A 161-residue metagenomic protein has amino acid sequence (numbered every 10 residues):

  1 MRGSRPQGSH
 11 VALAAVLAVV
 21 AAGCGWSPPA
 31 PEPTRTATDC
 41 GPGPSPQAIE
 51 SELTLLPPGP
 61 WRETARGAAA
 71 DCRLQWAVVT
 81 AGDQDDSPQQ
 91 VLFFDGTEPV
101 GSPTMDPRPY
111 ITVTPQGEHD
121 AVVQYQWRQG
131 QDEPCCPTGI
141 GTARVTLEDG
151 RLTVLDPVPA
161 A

Functional and structural regions predicted by a protein language model:
M1-A12: Bacterial N-terminal signal peptides that target proteins for export
A14-L17, D86-S87, T138-I140: Short, solvent-exposed coil/turn segments
L17, P33, R128-Q129: Residue-level signal for mature regions of secreted extracellular proteins and peptides
V20-G23: C-terminal motif of bacterial Sec signal peptides marking the signal peptidase cleavage site
G25-P28: Bacterial signal peptide processing site
A30-D86, P159-A161: Extracytoplasmic low-complexity, Pro/Thr/Ser/Ala/Gly-rich segments that lie immediately after a secretion/anchoring
V91, D95-L155: Extracytosolic low-complexity repeat regions of secreted or lipid-anchored proteins
